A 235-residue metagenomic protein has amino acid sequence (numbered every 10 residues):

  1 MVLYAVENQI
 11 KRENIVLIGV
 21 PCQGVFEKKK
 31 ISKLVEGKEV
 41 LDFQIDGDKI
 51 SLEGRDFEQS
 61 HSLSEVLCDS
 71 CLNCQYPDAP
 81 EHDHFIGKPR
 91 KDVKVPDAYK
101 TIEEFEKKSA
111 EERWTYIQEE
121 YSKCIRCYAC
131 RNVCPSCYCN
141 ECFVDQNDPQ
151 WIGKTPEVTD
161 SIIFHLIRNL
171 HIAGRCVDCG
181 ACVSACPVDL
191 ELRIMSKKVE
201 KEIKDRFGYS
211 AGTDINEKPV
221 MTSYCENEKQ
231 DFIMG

Functional and structural regions predicted by a protein language model:
M1-I117: Iron-sulfur-associated redox domains of electron-transfer enzymes in respiratory and anaerobic energy metabolism
L3, V133, A185: Phosphate- and divalent-cation-binding pockets in alpha/beta enzyme and binding domains that engage nucleotide-derived
I50-L52, I125, V177: Conserved short hydrophobic patches within well-ordered secondary structure
H61-S64, N132, L166: Homeobox/homeodomain signature
S64-E81, C127-C130, C137-C142, C179-C182: Cysteine-cluster motifs in flexible loop/terminal segments that predominantly coordinate metals
D92-S122, S136-G235: Ferredoxin-type iron-sulfur electron-transfer modules in oxidoreductases and energy-metabolism complexes
